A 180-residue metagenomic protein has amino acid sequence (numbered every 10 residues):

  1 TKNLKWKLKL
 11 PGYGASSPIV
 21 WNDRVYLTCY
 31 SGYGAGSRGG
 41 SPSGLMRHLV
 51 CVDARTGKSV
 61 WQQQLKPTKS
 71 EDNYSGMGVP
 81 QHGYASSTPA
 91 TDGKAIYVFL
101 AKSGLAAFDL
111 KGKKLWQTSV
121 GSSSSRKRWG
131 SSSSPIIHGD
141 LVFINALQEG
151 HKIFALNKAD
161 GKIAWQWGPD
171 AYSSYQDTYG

Functional and structural regions predicted by a protein language model:
T1-G180: Noncatalytic, solvent-exposed loop/strand surfaces of beta-propeller-type extracellular/periplasmic domains
